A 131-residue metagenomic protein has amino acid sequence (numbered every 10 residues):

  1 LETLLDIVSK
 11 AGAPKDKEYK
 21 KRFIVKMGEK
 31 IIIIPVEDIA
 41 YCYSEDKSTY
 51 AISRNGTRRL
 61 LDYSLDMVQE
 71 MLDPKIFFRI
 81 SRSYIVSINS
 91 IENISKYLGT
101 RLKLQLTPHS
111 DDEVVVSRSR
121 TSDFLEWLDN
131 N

Functional and structural regions predicted by a protein language model:
L1-V115: Conserved binding/recognition cores within well-folded domains
R118-N131: C-terminal output/interaction extensions
